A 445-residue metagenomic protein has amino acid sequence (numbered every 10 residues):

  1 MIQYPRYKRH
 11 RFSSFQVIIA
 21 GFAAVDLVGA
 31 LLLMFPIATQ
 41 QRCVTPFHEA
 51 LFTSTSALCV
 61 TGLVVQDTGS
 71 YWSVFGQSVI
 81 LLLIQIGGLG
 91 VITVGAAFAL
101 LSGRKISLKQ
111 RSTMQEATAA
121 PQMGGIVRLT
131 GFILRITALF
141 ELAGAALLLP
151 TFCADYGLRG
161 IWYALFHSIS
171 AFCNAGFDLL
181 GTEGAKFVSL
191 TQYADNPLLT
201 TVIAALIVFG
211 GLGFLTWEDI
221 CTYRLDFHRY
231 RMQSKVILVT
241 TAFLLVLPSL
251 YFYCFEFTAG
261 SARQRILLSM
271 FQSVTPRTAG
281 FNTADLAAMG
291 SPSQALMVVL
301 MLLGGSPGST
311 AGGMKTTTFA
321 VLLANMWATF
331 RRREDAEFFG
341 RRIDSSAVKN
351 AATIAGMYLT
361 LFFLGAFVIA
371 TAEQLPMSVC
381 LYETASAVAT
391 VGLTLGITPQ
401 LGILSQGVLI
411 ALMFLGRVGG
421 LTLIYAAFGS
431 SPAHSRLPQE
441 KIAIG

Functional and structural regions predicted by a protein language model:
M1-G445: Membrane-proximal intracellular helices of multi-pass ion channels
